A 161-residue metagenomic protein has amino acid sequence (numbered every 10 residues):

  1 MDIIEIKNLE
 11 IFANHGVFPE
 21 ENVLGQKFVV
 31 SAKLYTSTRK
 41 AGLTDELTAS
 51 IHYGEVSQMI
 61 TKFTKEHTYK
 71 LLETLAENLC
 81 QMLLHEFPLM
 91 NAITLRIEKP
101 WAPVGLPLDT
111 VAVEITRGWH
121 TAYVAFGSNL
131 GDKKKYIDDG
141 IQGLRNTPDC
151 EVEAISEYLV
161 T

Functional and structural regions predicted by a protein language model:
M1-V124, S128: N-terminal, polar/charged subdomain of small-to-medium soluble alpha/beta proteins
E55, N146-P148: A common structural junction motif
E73, E153-A154: A generic structural-conservation signal
M90, C150-V152: Core-facing hydrophobic residues within beta-strands of well-ordered domains
T121-G127, K133-I141, D149-C150: Extended accessory regions or peripheral subdomains of proteins
N129, I155: A residue-level signal for conserved active-site and pocket-lining positions in enzyme catalytic cores
S156-T161: Short, charge-patterned binding micro-sites
